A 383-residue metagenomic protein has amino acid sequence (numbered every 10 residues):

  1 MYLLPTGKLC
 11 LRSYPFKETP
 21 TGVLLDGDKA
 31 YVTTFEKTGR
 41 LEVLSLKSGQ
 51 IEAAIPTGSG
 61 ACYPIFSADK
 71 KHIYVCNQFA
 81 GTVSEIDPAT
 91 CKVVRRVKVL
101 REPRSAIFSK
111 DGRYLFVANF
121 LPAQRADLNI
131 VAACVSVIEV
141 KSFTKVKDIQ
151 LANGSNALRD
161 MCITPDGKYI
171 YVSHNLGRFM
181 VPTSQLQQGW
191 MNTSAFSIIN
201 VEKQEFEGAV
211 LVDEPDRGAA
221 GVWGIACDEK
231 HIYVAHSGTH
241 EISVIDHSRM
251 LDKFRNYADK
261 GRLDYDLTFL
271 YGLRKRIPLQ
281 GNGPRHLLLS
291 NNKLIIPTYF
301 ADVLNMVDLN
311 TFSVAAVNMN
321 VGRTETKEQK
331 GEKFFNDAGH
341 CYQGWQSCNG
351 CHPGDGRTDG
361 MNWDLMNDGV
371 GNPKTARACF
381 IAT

Functional and structural regions predicted by a protein language model:
M1-Y2, E42, S84, S136 (+3 more regions): WD40 beta-propeller blade core
L4-K8, S45-G49, D87-C91, E139-F143 (+3 more regions): Short loop/turn segments that connect beta-strands within beta-propeller blades
S13-F16, A54-S59, R96-V99, I149-G154 (+3 more regions): Surface loop/turn motifs at the tips and blade-to-blade linkers of beta-strand repeat domains
T19, K37, G60, F79 (+8 more regions): Beta-rich catalytic cores
L25-G27, A68-D69, K110-D111, P165-G167 (+2 more regions): Residue-level detector of Asp-centered blade-edge/turn motifs that repeat once per structural unit in beta-propeller
V32-T33, V75, V117-A118, V172-S173 (+2 more regions): Residue position within the beta-strands of beta-propeller blades
F35-G39, Q78-F79, R125-A132, V181-N192 (+2 more regions): Short, solvent-exposed loop/turn segments at conserved positions within beta-propeller repeat blades
F143, K147, L158-P165, V172-Q185 (+2 more regions): Periplasmic c-type cytochrome electron-transfer domains
